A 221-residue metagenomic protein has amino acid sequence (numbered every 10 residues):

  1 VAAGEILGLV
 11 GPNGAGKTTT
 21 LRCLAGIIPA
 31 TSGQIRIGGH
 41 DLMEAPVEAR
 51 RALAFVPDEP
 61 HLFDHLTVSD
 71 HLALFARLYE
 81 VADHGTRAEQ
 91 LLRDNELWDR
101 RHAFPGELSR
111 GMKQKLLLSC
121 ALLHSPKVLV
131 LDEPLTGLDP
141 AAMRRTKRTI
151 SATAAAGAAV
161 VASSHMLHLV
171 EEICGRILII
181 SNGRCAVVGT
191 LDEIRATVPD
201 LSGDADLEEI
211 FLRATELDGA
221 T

Functional and structural regions predicted by a protein language model:
G33-E44, A49: Conserved ABC transporter NBD signature motif
A73, R77-R100: Conserved ABC ATPase "signature" region
F104-G111: Conserved ABC ATPase signature
L129-E133: Catalytic Walker B motif of ABC-type/P-loop ATPase nucleotide-binding domains
V170-E172: A short, surface-exposed alpha-helical micro-motif characterized by mixed small hydrophobic and charged/polar residues
V188-G189: ABC ATPase "signature
